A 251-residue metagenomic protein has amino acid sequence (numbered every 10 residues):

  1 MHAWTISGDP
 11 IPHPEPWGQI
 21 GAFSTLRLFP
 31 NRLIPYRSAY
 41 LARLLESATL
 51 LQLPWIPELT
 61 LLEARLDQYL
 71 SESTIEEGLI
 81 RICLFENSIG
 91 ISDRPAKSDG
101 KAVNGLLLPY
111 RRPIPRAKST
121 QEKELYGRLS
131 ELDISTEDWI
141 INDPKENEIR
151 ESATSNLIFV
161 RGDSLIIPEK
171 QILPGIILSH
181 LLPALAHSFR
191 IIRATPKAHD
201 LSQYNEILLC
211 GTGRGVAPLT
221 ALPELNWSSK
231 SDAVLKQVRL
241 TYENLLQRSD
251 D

Functional and structural regions predicted by a protein language model:
M1-L59, E63-Q68, F85-D251: Helix-start/capping segments and mature chain N-termini
E72-R81: Short secondary-structure capping/junction motifs at helix and strand boundaries
